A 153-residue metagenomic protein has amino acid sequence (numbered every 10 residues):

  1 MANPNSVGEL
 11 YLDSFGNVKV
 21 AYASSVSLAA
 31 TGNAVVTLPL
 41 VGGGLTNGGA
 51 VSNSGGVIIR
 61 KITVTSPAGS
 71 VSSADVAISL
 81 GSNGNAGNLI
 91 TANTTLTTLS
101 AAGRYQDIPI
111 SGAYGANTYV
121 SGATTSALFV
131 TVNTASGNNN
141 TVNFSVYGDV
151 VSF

Functional and structural regions predicted by a protein language model:
A2-F153: Surface-exposed, low-hydrophobicity beta-strand/loop segments enriched in small/polar/acidic residues
